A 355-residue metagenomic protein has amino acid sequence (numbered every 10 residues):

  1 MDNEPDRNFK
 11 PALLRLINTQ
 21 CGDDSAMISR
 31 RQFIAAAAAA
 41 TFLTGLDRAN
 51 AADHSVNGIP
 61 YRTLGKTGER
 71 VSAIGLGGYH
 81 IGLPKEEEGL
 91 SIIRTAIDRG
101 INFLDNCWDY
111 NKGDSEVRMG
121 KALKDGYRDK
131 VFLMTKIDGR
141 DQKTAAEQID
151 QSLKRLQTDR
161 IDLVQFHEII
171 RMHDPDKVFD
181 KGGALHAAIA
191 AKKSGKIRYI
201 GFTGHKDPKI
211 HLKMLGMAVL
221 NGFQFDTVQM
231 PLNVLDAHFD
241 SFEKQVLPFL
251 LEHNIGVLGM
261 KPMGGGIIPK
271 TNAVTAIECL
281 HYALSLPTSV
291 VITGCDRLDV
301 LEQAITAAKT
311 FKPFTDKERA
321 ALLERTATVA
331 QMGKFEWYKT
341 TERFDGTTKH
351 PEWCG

Functional and structural regions predicted by a protein language model:
M1-I28: N-terminal secretory signal peptides
N18-K130, A187, K193: N-terminal binding-site loop/beta-alpha segment at the start of enzyme catalytic domains that lines or forms
L64, L76, L104, M119 (+6 more regions): Conserved, mostly hydrophobic/aromatic
T95, R99, R118-G126, Q151 (+7 more regions): Alpha-helical structural signal in soluble globular domains
N102-D109, M134-K136, R198-T203, Q229-M230 (+1 more regions): Short catalytic-loop micro-motif centered on adjacent basic/acidic residues
Y110, V117, D125-E147, H167-I170: Structural motif corresponding to the early beta-alpha repeats
R140-Q245, L251-L258: Glycine/proline-rich, positively charged, aromatic-decorated active-site loop/lid region on the catalytic face
N221-G222, Q245-G355: Structured C-terminal cap/extension of enzyme domains
